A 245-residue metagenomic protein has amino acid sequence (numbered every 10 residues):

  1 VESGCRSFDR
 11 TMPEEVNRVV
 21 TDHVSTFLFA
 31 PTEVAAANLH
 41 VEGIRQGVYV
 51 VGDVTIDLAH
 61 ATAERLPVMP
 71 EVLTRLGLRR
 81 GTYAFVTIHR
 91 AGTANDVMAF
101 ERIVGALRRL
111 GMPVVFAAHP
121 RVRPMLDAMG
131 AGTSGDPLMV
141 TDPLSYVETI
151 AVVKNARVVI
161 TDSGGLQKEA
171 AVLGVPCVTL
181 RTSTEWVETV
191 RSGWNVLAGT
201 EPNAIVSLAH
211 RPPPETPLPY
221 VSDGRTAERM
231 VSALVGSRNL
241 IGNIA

Functional and structural regions predicted by a protein language model:
V1-G4: Active-site proximal beta-strand in glycosyltransferases
S7-T26, V153: A conserved, positively charged/aromatic
T11, A171-P217: Nucleotide-sugar donor-binding patch of glycosyltransferase catalytic domains
V24-M98, A198: A nucleotide-sugar donor-handling region in carbohydrate enzymes
L28, I150-T189: A donor-sugar binding/catalytic signature common to diverse glycosyltransferases and related nucleotide-sugar
A30, V50, A117, I160-T161: Short beta-strand scaffold positions
P67-N155: Donor-nucleotide binding loops and adjacent catalytic segments primarily of GT-B fold Leloir glycosyltransferases
P213-A245: C-terminal amphipathic helix plus adjacent low-complexity, charged tail appended to glycosyltransferase catalytic
